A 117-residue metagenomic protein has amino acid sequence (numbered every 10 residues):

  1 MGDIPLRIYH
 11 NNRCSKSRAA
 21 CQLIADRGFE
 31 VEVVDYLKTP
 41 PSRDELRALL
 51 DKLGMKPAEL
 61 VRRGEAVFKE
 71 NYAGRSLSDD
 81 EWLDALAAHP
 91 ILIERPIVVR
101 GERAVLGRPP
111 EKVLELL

Functional and structural regions predicted by a protein language model:
M1-D3, S42-R43: General structural signal for secondary-structure boundaries
G2-R27, V31-Y36: Local sequence-structure signature of Cys/Sec-based thiol-disulfide redox active-site neighborhoods
Y36-L117: Thiol/selenol-based redox catalytic cores and closely related redox-interacting motifs
